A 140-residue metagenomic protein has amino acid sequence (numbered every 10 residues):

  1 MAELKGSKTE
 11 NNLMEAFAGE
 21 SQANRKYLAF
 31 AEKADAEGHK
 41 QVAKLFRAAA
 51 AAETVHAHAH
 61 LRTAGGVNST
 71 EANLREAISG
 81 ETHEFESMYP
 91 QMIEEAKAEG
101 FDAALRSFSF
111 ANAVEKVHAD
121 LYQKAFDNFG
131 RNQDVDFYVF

Functional and structural regions predicted by a protein language model:
M1-F140: Non-heme di-metal
